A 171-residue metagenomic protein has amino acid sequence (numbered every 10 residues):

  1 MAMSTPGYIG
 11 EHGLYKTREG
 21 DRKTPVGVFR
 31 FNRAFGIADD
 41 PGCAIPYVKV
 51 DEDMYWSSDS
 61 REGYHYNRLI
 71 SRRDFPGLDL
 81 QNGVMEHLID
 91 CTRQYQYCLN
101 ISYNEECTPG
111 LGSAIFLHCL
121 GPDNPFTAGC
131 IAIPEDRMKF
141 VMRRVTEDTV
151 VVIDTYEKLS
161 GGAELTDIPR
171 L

Functional and structural regions predicted by a protein language model:
M1-T127, R137-L171: Cell wall/extracellular polymer interaction/catalysis modules
C130: Short cysteine clusters
P134: Conserved "landmark" site that anchors the functional core of diverse proteins
